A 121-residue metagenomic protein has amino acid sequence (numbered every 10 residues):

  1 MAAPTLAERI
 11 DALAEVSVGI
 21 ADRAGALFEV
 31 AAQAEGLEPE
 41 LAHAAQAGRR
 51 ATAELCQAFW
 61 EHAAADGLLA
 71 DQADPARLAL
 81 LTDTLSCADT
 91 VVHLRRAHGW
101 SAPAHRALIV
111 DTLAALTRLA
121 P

Functional and structural regions predicted by a protein language model:
M1-R23: Hydrophobic alpha-helical connector segments
I10, A14, A45-A53, D83: Amphipathic, non-transmembrane alpha-helical scaffold segments
G19, A53-A70, A76-P121: C-terminal peripheral helix-coil segments that are non-catalytic and often amphipathic
A24-E29: Short, structured loop/turn "capping" segments at alpha-beta junctions
A31, H43-A45: Short, charged amphipathic alpha-helical surface segments
Q33-E38: Short helix-capping/turn signature of helix-turn-helix
P39-H43, L69-Q72: Short, surface-exposed loop/turn segments at secondary-structure junctions
